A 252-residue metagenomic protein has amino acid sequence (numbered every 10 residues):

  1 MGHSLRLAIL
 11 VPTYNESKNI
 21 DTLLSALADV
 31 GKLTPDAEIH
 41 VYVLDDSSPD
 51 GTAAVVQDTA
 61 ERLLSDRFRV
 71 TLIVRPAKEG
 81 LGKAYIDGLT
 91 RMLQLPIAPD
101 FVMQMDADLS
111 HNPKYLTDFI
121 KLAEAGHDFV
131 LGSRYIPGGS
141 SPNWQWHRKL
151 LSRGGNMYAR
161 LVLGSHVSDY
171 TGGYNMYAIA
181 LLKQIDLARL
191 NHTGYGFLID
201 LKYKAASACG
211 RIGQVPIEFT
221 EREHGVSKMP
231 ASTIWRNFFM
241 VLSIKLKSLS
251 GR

Functional and structural regions predicted by a protein language model:
M1-L7, T59, A188-R252: Hydrophobic helical membrane-anchoring modules
L7-E16, L23, L44: A conserved hydrophobic helix/loop-capping motif in glycosyltransferases and polysaccharide synthases
K18-T22, D50-T59: Acidic helix N-cap motif at the loop->helix transition within catalytic regions of sugar-transfer enzymes
S25-E38: Short, acidic, metal-binding catalytic loop of nucleotide-sugar glycosyltransferases
P35-S48, T71-V74: Short beta-strand/loop segment that forms part of the nucleotide-sugar
D45-A54, L109: A conserved acidic beta->alpha catalytic loop
R75-Q94, F101, N112-Y195, R222-F238: Acceptor/aglycone-binding surface of glycosyltransferases and processive sugar-polymer synthases
